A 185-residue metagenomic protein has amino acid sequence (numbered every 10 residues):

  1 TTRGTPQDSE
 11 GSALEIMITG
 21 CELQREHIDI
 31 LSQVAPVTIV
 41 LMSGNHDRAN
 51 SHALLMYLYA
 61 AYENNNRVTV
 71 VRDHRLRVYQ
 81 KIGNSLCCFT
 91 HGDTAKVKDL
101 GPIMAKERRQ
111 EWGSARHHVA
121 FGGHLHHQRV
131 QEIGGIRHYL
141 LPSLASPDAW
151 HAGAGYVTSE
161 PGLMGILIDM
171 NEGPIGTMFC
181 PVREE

Functional and structural regions predicted by a protein language model:
T1-R72: Core catalytic region of metal-dependent phosphoesterases/phosphodiesterases, especially metallo-beta-lactamase-like
L58-L76, K81-C88, D93-E185: Conserved beta-sheet core of the metallophosphoesterase superfamily
